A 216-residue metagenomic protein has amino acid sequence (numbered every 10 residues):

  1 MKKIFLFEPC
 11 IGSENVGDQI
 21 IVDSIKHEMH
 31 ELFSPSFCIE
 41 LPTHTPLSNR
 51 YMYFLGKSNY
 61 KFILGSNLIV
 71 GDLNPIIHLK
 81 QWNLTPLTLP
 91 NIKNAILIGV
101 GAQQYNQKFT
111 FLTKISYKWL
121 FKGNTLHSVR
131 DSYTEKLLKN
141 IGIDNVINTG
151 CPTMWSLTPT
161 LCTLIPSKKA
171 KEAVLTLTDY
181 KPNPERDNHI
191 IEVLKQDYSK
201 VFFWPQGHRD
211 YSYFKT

Functional and structural regions predicted by a protein language model:
M1-T216: Active-site anion-handling motifs in enzyme catalytic cores
